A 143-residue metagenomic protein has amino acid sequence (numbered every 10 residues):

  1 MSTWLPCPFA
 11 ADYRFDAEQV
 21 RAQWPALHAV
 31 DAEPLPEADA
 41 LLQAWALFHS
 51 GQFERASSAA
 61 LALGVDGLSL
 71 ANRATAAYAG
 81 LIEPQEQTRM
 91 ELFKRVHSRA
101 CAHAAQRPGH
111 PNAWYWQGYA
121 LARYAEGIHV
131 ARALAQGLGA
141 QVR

Functional and structural regions predicted by a protein language model:
M1-W114, Y124, Q136-R143: N-terminal alpha-helical interaction modules that lie
L121-H129: Membrane-helix exit/interface motif
